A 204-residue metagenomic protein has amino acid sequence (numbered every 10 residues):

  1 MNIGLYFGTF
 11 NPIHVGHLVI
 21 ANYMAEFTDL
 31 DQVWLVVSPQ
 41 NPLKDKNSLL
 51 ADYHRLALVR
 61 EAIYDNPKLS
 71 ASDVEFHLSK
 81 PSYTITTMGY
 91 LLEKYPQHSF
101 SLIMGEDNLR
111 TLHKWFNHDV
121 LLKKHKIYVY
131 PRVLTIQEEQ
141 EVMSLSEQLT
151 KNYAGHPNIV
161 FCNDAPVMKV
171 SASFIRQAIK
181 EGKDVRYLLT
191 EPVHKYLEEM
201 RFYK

Functional and structural regions predicted by a protein language model:
M1-K204: Nucleotidyltransferase catalytic core that binds NTPs
